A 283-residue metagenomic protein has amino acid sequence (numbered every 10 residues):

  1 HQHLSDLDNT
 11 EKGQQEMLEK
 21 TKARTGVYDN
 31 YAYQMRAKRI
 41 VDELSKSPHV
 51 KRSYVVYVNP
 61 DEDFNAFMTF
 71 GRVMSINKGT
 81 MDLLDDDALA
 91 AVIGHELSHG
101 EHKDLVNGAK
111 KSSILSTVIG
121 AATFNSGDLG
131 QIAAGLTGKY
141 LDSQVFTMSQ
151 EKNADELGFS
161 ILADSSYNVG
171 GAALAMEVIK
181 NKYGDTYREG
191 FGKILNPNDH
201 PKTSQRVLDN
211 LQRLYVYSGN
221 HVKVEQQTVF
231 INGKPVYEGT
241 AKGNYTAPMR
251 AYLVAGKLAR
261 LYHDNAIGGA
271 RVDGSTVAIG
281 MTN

Functional and structural regions predicted by a protein language model:
H1-I114, G120, D164-S165, K182-F191 (+3 more regions): Peri-catalytic and regulatory segments of divalent metal-dependent proteins
R36-I40, D86, D155-L162, R250-G269: General detector of folded, globular domains
V92-I93, G138-L141, A172-I179: Short alpha-helical scaffolding segments that buttress acidic/His motifs in well-ordered protein cores
D104-L136, A173-M176: Post-HEXXH active-site segment of zinc metalloproteases
L115, F159, E177-N181: Short amphipathic alpha-helical surface patches that mediate protein-protein
G127-G171: Metalloprotease/metallohydrolase-associated module, dominated by Zn2+-dependent proteases
N153, L157-F159, T203-N210: Active-site-proximal alpha-helical segments within enzyme catalytic domains
G184-E189, S204-N283: N-terminal targeting peptides and non-cytosolic leader segments immediately upstream of the first transmembrane helix
